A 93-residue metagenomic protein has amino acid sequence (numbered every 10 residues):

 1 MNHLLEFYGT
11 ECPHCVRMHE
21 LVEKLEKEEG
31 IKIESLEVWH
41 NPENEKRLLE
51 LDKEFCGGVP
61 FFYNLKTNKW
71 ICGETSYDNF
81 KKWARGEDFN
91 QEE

Functional and structural regions predicted by a protein language model:
M1-E34: Local sequence-structure signature of Cys/Sec-based thiol-disulfide redox active-site neighborhoods
P13-H14, P42-E43, D78: Short alpha-helical
V16-E20, K46, T75: Generic recognition of short, well-ordered alpha-helical segments
S35-W39: Residue-level recognition of beta-strand->loop/alpha-helix junctions
N41-G57: Short Fe-S-cluster ligation motifs
G57-G58, Y63-E93: Non-catalytic, surface beta->alpha helical segment in thiol-disulfide oxidoreductase systems
